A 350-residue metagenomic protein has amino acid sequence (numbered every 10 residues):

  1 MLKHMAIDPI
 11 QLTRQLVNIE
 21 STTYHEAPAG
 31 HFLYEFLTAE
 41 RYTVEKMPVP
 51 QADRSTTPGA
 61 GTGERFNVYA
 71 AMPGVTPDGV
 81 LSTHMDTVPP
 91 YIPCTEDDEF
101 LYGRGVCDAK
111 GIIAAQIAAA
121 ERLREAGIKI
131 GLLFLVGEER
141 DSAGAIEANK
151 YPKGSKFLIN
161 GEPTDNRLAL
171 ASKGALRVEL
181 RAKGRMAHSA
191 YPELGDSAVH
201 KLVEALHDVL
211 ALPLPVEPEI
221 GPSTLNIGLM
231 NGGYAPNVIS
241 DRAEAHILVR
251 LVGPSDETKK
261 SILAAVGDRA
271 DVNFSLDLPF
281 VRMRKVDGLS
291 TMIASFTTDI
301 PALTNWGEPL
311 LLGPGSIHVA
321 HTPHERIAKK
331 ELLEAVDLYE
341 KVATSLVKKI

Functional and structural regions predicted by a protein language model:
M1-G105, L311: Acidic/His- and Gly-rich active-site-bordering loop/insert found across diverse amide/peptide-bond hydrolases
M1-H4, P163, L170, R177-I350: Metal-dependent amide/peptide-bond hydrolase catalytic core, centered on the "pita-bread" metallohydrolase fold
G63-R65, S142, F296-T297: Structural motif corresponding to alpha-helix initiation and N-cap regions
V80, L101, K156-N160, R177-E179 (+1 more regions): Short glycine-aspartate micro-motif
Y102-A114, E139, D196-V199, R326-K329 (+1 more regions): Short, conserved micro-motifs enriched in small and acidic residues
A109-R177, E217-P218: Acidic/histidine-rich catalytic neighborhood of metal-dependent amide-processing enzymes
